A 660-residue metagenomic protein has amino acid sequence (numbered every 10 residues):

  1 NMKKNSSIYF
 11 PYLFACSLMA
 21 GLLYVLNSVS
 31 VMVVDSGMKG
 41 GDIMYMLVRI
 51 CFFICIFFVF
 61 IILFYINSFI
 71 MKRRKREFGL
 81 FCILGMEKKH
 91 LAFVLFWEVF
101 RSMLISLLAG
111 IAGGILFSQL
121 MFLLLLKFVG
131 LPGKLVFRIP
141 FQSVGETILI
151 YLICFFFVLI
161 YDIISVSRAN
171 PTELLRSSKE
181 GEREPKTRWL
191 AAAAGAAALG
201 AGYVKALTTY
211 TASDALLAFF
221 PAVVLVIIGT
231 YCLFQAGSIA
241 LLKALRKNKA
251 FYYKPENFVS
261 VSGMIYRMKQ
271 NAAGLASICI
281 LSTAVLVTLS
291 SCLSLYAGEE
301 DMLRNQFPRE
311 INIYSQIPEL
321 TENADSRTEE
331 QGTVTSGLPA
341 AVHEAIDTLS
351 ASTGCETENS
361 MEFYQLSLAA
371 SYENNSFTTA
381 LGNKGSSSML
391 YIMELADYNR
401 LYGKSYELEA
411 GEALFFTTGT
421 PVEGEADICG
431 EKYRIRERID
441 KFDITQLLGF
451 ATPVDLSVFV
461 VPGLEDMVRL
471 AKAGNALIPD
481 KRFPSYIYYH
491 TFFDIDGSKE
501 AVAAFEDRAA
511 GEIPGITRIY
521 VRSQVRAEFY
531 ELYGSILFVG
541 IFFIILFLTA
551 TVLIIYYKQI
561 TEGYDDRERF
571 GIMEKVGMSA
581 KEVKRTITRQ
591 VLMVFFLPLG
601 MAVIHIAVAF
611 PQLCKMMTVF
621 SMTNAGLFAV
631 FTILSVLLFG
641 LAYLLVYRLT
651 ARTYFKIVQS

Functional and structural regions predicted by a protein language model:
N1-S7: Aromatic- and glycine-rich beta-strand/loop motifs that create alpha-glucan
K4, R73-I83, E173-S177, K243-A250 (+4 more regions): Short amphipathic alpha-helical coupling elements at transmembrane boundaries
S7-V34, I43-G79, F100-G113, I227 (+4 more regions): Hydrophobic alpha-helical transmembrane segments of multi-pass inner-membrane transport and secretion
F10-C16, G21-V25, L149-C154, R183-E300 (+3 more regions): Alpha-helical transmembrane segments, especially those used as permease/efflux helices and single-pass anchors
A20-M32, Y65-F69, S102-L131, S143-R168 (+5 more regions): Small-residue-rich transmembrane alpha-helices
R168-E182, Y564, F655-S660: Short cytosolic juxtamembrane segments of multi-pass membrane proteins
M302-T549: Basic-flanked hydrophobic alpha-helices used for secretion and membrane insertion
